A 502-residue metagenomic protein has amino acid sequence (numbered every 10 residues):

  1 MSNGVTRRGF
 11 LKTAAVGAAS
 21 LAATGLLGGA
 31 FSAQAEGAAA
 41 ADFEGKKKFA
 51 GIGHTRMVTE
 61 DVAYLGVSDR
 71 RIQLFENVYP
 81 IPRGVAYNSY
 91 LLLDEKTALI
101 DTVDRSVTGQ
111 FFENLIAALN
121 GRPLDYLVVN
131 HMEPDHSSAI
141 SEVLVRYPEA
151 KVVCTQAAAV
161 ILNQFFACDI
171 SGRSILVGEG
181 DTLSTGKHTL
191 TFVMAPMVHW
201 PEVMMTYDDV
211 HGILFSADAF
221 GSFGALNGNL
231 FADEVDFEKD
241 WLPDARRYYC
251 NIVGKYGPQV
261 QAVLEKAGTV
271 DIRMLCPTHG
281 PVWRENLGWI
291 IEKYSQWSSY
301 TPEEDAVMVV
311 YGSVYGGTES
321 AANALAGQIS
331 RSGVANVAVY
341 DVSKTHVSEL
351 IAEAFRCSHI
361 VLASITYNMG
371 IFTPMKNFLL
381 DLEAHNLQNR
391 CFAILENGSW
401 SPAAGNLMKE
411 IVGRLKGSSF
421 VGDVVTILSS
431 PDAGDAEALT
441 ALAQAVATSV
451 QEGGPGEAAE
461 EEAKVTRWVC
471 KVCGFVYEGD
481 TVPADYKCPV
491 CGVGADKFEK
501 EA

Functional and structural regions predicted by a protein language model:
S2-N3, G9-S32: N-terminal export signals
L26-M57, V62-Y64: C-terminal segment of N-terminal export signals and the immediately downstream linker at the start of the mature
A39-F49, G53-H54, L226-N336, S343-H346: Accessory terminal helices/loops
T55-I116, M205-D208, G212-S216, T318: Conserved beta-strand hairpin/beta-sheet module of binuclear metal-dependent hydrolase folds, prominently
E95, S106-V153: Active-site metal-binding motif and surrounding structural segment of the metallo-beta-lactamase
A139-T269: His/Asp/Glu-rich metal-coordinating catalytic cores of metallo-dependent phosphodiesterases/hydrolases acting on
L226, F237-L275, P281, A324-A338 (+2 more regions): FMN-binding flavodoxin-like domain, especially the glycine-rich phosphate-binding loop
C470-C473, C488-C491: Short cysteine-rich clusters marking metal-coordination/redox-active sites
